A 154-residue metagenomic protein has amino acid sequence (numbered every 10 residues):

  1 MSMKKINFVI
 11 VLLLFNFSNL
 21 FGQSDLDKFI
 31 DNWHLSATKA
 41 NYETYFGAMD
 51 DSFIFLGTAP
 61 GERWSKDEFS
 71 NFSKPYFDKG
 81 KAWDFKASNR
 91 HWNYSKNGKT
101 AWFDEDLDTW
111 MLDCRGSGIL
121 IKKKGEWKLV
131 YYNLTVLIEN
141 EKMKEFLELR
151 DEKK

Functional and structural regions predicted by a protein language model:
M1-L26: Bacterial Sec-dependent N-terminal signal peptides
S24-A40: Short N-terminal segments immediately surrounding and downstream of signal-peptide cleavage
D25-D27, S70-L112: Surface-exposed, charged secondary-structure patches
K39-L56: Short, well-ordered alpha-helical segments enriched in acidic and aromatic residues
M49, A59, N89, E105-T109 (+2 more regions): A mature extracytoplasmic/lumenal domain signature
I54-S65, P75-A82: A short gly/proline-enriched turn/hairpin at secondary-structure junctions
D113-M143: Short beta-strand edge/turn micro-motifs at domain boundaries
K142-K154: Short, low-complexity, Pro/Ser/Thr/Gly-rich segments in the mature regions of secreted, periplasmic
